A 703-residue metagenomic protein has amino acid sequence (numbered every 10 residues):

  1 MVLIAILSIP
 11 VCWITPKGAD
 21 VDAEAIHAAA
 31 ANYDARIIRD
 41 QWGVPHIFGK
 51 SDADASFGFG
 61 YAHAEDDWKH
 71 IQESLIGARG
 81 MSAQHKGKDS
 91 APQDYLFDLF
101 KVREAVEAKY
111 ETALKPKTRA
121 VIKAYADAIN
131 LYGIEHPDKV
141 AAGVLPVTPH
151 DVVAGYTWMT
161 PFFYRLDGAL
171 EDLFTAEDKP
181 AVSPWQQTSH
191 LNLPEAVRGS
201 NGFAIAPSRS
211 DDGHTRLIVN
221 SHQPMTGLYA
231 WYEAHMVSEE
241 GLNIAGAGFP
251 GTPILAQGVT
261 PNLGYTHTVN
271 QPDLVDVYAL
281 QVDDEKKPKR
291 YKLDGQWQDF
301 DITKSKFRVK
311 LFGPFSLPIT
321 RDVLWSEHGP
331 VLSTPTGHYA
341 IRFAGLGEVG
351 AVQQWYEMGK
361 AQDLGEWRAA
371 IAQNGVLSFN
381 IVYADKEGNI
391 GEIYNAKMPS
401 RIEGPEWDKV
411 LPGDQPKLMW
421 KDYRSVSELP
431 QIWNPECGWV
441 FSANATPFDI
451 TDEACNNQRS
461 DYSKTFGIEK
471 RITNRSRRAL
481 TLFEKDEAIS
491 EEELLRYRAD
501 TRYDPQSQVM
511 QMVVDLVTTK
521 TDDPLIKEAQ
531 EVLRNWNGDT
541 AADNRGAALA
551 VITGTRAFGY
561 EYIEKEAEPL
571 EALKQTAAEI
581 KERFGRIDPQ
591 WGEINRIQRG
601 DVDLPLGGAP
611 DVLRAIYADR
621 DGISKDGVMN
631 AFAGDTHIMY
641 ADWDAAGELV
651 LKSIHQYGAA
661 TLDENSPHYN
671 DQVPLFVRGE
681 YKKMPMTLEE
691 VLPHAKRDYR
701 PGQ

Functional and structural regions predicted by a protein language model:
M1-Q511, D515, T519-D522, E531 (+1 more regions): C-terminal/peripheral segments of proteins
I526-K527: N-terminal small/hydrophobic-rich alpha-helical segments that act as secretion/targeting modules
